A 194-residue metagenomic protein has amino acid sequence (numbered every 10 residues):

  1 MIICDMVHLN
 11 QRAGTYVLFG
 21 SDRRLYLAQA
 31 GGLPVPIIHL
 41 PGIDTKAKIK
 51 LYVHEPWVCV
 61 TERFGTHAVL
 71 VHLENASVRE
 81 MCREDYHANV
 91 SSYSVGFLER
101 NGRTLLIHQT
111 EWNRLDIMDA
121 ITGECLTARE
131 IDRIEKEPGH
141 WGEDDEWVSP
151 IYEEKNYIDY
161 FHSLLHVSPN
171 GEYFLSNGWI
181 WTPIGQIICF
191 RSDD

Functional and structural regions predicted by a protein language model:
M1-G14, H39-W57, D85-E99, E137-G142 (+1 more regions): Repeated scaffold domains used in trafficking and secretory/extracellular systems, primarily beta-propellers
M1-I2, G20-K46, R63-V90, L115-E154 (+1 more regions): Surface-exposed loop/turn elements that mediate protein-protein interactions on large endomembrane-trafficking
H8, R12-L27, K50-V71, G96-T110 (+2 more regions): Short beta-strand elements that form the blades of beta-propeller/WD-repeat-like and other beta-sheet-rich scaffold
L105, K155-Y157: Homeobox/homeodomain signature
H166-S168, F174-L175, D193: Generic multipass alpha-helical transmembrane bundles of integral membrane proteins
